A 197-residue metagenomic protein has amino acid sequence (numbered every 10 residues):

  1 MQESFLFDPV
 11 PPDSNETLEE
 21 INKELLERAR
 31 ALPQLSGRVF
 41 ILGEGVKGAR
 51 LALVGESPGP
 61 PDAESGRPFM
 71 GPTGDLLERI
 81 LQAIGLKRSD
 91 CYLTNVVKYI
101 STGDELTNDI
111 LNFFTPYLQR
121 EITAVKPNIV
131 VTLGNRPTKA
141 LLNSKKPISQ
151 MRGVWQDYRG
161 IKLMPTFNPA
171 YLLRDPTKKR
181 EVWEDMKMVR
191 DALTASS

Functional and structural regions predicted by a protein language model:
M1-S197: A polyanion-binding, active-site-adjacent surface
